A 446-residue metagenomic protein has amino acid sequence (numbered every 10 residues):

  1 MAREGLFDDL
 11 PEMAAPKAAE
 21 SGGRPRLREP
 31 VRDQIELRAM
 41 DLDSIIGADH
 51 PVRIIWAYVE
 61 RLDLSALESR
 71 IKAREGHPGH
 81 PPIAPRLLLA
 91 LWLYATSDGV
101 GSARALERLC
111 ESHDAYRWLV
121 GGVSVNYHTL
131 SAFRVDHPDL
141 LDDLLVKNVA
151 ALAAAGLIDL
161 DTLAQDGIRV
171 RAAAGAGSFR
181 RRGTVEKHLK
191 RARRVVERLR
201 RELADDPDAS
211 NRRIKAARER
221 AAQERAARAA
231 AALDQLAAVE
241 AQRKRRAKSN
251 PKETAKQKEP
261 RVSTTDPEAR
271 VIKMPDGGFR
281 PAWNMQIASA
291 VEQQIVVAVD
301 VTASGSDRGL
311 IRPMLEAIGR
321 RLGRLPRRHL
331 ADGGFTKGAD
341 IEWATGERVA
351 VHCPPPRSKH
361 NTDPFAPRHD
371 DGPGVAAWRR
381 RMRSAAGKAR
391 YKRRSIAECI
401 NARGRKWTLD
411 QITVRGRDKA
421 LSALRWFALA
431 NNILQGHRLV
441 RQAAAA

Functional and structural regions predicted by a protein language model:
M1-E12, P16-A18, G22-G23, G99-S112 (+1 more regions): Anion-binding and metal-coordination hotspots
A2-R53: Hydrophobic alpha-helical membrane-insertion signals
D41, L87-L93, T129, K147: A general alpha-helix detector
I46-L93, D98: Basic, short loop/linker segments at the boundary and entry of helix-turn-helix/winged-helix-like folds
L62-A66, H113, R117, W407: A short secondary-structure junction motif
P82-P85, L93-A105, A115, V120-G122: Composition-driven recognition of low-complexity segments enriched in small/aliphatic/hydroxylated residues
